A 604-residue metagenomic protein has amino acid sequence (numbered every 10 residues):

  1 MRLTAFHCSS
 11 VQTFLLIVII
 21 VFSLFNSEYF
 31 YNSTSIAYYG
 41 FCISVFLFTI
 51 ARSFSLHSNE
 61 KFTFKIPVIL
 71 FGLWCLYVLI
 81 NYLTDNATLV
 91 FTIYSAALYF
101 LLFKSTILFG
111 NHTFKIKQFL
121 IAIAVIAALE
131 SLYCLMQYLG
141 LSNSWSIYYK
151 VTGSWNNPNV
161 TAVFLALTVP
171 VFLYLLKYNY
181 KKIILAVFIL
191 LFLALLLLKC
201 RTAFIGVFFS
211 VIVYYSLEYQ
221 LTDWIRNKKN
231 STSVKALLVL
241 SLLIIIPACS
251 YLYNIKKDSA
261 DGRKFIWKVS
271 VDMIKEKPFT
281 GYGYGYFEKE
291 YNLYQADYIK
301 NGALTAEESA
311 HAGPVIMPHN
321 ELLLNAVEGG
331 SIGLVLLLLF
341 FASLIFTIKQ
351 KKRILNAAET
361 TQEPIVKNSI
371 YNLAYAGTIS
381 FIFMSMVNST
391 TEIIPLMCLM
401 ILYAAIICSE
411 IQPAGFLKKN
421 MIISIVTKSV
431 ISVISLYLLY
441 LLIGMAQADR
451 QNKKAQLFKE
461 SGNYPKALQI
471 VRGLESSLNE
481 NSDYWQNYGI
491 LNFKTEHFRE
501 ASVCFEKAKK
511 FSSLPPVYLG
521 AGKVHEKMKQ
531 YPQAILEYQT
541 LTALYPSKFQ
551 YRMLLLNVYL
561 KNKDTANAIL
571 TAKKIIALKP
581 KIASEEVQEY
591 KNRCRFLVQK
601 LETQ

Functional and structural regions predicted by a protein language model:
M1-L79, N86-F91, A97-V125, L175-I183 (+12 more regions): Transmembrane signal-anchor hairpin modules in multi-pass inner-membrane enzymes, especially those that act on
R2, F6, S10-N26, F41-A51 (+10 more regions): Alpha-helical transmembrane segments of multi-pass inner-membrane proteins
W145, Y284-E328: Interfacial juxtamembrane loops and adjacent helix segments that form the catalytic/substrate-binding surfaces
K150-V151, S210-V211, L243-P278, K289 (+2 more regions): Flexible juxtamembrane loops connecting transmembrane helices in multi-pass membrane enzymes that build or modify
D261, M445-A446, N479-E480, S512 (+1 more regions): Residue signature of alpha-solenoid helical repeat architecture, marking inter-repeat boundaries and helix-start
N481, L514-P515, K548, I582: Residue-level recognition of tetratricopeptide repeat
Y484, V517-Y518, Y551, E585: TPR alpha-solenoid repeat register
V503-P532, L536: Structured, soluble extracytoplasmic/luminal domains of envelope-associated proteins
